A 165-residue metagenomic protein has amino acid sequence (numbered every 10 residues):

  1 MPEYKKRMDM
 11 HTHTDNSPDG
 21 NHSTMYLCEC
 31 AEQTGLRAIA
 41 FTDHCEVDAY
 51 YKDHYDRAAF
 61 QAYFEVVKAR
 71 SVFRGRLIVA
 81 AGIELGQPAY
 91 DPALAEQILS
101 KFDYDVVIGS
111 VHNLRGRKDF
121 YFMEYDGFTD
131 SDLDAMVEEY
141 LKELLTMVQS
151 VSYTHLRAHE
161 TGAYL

Functional and structural regions predicted by a protein language model:
M1-A89, L99-K101, H155: An N-terminally biased module of ancient metal coordination in phosphate/nucleic-acid-related enzymes
A40, H44-A59, S110-S131: Active-site gating loops and adjacent loop-to-helix segments of metal-dependent hydrolytic enzymes
I83-P92, D130-L141: Active-site glycine- and acidic-residue-rich loops that bind and position anionic ligands or nucleotide-like cofactors
A95-E96: Catalytic cores of alpha/beta
E143-V148: An active-site-proximal structural segment forming one wall of the substrate-binding cleft that immediately precedes
T154-T161: Conserved small/polar residues in nucleotide/adenosyl-binding loops
